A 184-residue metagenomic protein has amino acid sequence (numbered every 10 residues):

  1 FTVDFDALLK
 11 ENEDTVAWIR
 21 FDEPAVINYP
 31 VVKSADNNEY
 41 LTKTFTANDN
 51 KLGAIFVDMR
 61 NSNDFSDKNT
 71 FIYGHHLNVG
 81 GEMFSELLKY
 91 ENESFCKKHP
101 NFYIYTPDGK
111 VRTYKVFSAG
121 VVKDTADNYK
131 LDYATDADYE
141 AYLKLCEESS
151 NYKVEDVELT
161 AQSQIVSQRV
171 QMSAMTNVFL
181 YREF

Functional and structural regions predicted by a protein language model:
F1-F184: Solvent-exposed, non-transmembrane regions of membrane-associated and secreted proteins
